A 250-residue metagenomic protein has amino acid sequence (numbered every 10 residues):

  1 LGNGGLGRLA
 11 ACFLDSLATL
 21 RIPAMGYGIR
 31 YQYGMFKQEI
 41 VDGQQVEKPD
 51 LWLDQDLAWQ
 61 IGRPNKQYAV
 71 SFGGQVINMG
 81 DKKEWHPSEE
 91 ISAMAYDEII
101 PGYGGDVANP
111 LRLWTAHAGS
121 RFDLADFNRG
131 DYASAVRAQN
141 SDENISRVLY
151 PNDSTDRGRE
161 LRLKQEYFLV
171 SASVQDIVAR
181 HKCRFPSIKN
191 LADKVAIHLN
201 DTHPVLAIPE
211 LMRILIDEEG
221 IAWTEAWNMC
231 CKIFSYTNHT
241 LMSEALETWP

Functional and structural regions predicted by a protein language model:
L1-P250: A conserved ligand/cofactor-binding region detector
